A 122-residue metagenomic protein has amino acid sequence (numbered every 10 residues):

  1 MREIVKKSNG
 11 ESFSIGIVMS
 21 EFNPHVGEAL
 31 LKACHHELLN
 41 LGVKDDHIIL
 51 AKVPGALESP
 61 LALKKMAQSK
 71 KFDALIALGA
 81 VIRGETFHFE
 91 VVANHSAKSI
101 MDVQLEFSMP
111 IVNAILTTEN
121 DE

Functional and structural regions predicted by a protein language model:
M1-R2: Short gly/ser/thr-rich secondary-structure transition/capping motifs
V5-P54: Glycine-rich phosphate/diphosphate-binding loop of Rossmann-like nucleotide-binding domains
G16, I49, D73-L75, M109-I115: Structural motif
F22, V53, A80-V81, I115-N120: Short, ordered loop/turn segments at secondary-structure junctions
H25, A29, A33, P54-E58 (+3 more regions): Conserved active-site and cofactor/substrate-binding residues in soluble primary-metabolism enzymes
A51-A77, I82-F87, M101-L105: N-terminal small/polar loop signature for handling phosphorylated ligands or for N-terminal nucleophile
F89, N94-E122: C-terminal binding/interaction regions
